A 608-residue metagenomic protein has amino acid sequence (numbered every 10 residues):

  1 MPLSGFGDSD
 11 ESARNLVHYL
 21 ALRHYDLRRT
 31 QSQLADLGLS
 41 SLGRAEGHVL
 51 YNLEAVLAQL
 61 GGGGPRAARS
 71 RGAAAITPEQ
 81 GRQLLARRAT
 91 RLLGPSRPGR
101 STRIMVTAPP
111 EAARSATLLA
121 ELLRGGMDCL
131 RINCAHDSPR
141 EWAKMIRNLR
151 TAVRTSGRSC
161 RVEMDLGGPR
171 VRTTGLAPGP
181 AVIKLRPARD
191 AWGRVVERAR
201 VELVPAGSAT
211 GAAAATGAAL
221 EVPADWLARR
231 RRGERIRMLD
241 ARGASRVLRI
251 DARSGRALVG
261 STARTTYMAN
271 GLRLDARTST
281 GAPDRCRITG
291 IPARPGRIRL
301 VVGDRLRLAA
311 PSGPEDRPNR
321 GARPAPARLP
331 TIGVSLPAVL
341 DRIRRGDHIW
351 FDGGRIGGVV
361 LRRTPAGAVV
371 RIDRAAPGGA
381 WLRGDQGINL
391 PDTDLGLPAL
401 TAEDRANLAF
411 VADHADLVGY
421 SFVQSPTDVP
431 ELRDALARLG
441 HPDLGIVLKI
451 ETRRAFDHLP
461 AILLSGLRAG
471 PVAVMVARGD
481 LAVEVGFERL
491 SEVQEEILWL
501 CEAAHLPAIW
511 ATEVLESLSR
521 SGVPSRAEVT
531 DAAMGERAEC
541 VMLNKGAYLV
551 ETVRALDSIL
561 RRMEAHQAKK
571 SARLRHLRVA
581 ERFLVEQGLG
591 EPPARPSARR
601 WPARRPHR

Functional and structural regions predicted by a protein language model:
M1-R608: Non-catalytic helical/linker scaffolds that mediate oligomerization, partner binding, and domain coupling around large
